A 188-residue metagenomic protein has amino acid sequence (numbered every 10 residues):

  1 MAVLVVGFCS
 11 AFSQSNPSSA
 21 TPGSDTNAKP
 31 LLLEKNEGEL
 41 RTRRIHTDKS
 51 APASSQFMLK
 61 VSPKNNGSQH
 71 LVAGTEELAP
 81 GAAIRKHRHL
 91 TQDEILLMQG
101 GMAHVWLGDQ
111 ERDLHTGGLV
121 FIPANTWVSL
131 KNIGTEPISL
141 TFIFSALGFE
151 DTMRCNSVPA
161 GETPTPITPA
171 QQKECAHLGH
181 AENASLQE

Functional and structural regions predicted by a protein language model:
M1-F8: Bacterial N-terminal signal peptides
F12-L71, R85, C155-E188: A short, N-terminal "cap"/entry segment at the start of jelly-roll beta-barrel domains of the cupin/DSBH fold
T75-A79, R88-L107, I143-S145: Short, conserved beta-strand element in jelly-roll/cupin
M102-H104, W127, P137: Structural motif
D109-A124: Short acidic-glycine-tyrosine-enriched beta hairpin
F121, E136-D151: A short hydrophobic beta-strand segment most commonly corresponding to one strand of the jelly-roll/cupin
L130-I133: Asparagine-centered strand-capping/turn motif at beta-strand->loop junctions
